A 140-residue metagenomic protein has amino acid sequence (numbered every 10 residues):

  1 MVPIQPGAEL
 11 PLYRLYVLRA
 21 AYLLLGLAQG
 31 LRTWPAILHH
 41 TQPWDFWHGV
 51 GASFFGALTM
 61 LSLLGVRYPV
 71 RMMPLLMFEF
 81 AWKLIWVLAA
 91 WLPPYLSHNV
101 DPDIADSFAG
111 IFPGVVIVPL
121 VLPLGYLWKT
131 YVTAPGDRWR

Functional and structural regions predicted by a protein language model:
M1-L12: Short, Lys/Arg-rich, polar N-terminal cytosolic tail immediately upstream of the first transmembrane signal-anchor
Y13-L18, A28-W34, P43, M72 (+1 more regions): Multi-pass alpha-helical transmembrane bundle typical of ion/small-solute transporters and intramembrane aspartyl
L23-L31, F46-R67, A81-L88: Core segments of alpha-helical transmembrane spans in multipass integral membrane proteins
R32-H40, L64, L92-S97, L124-Y126: Juxtamembrane "helix-exit" motif on the non-cytosolic side of transmembrane helices
T41-V50, M73-E79, D101-I111: Non-cytosolic membrane-interface motifs at loop->transmembrane helix junctions
Y68-N99: Mid-chain, well-packed structural core segment of small domains
L92-V118: Functional transmembrane or membrane-interface alpha-helices that line membrane-embedded catalytic, ligand-binding
P113-D137: Membrane-water interface at the C-terminal end of transmembrane alpha helices
